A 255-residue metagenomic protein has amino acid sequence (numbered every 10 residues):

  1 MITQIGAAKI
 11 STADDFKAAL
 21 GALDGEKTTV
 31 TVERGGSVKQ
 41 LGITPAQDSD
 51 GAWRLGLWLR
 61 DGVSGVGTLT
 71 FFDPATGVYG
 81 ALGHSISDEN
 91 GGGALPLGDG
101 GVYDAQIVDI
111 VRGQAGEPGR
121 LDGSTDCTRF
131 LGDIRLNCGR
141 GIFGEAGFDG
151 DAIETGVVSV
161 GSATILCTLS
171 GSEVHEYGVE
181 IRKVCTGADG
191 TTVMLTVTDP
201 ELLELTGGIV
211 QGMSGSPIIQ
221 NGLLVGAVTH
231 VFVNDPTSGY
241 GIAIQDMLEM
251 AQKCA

Functional and structural regions predicted by a protein language model:
M1-A13, I218-N221, V225-T229: Conserved PDZ fold ligand-binding element
T3-A7, K17, L55-L59: Second-shell loop/turn segments in exported
A7-A8, E33, T168, H230: Short, surface-exposed secondary-structure boundary micro-motifs
A8-A19, K39-Q40, V174-Y177, N234-S238: Short, Lys/Arg- and Gly-enriched loop/turn segments at beta-strand edges
K17-L55: PDZ-domain C-terminal substructure recognizer with occasional recognition of PDZ-binding tails
A46-G207, Q211, Q220-N221, T229 (+1 more regions): Serine endopeptidase catalytic core focused on the charge-relay Asp
M213-G215: Short loop/turn microsegments at loop-to-beta-strand junctions
A251-A255: A cross-kingdom feature marking charged/low-complexity
